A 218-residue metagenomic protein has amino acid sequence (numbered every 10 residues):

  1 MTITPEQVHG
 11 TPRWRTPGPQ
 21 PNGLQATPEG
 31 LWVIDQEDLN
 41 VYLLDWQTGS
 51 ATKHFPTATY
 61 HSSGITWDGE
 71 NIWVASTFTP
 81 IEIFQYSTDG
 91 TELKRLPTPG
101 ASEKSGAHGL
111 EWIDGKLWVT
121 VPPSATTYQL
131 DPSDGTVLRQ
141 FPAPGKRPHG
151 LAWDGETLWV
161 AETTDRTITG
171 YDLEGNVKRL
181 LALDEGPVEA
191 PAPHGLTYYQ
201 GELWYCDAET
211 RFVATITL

Functional and structural regions predicted by a protein language model:
M1-Q7: Blade/loop signatures of beta-propeller domains
V8-T16, S50-F55, T91-G100, T136-P142 (+1 more regions): A short beta-strand motif characteristic of beta-propeller blades
R15-P28, A58-G69, P99-D114, P144-G155 (+1 more regions): Beta-rich, blade/repeat-based domains predominating in secreted/periplasmic proteins but also intracellular
P17, V33-D38, V74-T79, V119-S124 (+2 more regions): Conserved beta-strand positions in repeat-built beta-propeller and related beta-rich domains
N40-Y42, E82-F84, T126-Y128, T167-T169 (+1 more regions): A short loop-to-beta-strand structural motif that recurs across blades of beta-propeller domains
D45-G49, S87-T91, D131-G135, D172-N176 (+1 more regions): Short loop/turn segments that connect beta-strands within beta-propeller blades
D154-G201: Ankyrin-repeat and related helical/solenoid repeat scaffolds used for protein-protein interactions
A192-L218: Blade-level signature of beta-propeller repeat domains, shared across WD40, Kelch, NHL, RCC1 and BNR/Asp-box propellers
